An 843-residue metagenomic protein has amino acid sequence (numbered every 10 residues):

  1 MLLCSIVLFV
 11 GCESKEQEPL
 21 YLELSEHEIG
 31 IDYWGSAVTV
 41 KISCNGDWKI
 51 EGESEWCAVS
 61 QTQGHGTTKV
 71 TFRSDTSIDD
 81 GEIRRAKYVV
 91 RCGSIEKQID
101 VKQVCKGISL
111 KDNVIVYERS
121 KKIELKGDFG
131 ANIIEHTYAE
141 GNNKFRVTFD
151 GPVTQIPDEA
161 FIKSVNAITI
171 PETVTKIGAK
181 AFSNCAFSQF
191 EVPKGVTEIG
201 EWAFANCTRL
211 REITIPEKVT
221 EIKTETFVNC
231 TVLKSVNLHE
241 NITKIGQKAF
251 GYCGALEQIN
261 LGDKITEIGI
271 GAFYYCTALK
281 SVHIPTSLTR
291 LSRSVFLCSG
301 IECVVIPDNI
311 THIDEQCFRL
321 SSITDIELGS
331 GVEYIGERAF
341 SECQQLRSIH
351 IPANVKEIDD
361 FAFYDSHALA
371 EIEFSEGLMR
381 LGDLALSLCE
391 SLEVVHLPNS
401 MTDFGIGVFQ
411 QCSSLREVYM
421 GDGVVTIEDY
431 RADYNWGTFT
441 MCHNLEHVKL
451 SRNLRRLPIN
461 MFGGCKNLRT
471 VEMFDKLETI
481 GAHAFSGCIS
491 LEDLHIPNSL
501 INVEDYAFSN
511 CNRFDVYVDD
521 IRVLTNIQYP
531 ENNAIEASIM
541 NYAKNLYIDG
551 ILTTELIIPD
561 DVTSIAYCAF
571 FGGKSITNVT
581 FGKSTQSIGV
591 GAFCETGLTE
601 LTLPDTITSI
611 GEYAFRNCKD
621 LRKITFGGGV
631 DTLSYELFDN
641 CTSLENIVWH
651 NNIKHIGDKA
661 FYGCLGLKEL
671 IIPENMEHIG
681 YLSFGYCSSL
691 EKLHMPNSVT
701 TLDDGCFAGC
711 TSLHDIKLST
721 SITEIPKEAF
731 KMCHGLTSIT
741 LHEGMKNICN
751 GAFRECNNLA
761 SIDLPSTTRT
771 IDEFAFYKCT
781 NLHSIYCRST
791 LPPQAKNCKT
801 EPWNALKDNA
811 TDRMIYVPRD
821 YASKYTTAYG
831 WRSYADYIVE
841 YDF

Functional and structural regions predicted by a protein language model:
S5-G30, G93-L110: Bacterial Sec-dependent N-terminal signal peptides
L20, L24-I50, K106-G107, D112-K122: Solvent-exposed, low-complexity, repeat-rich "mucin-like" stalks and linkers
L22, S43-T71: Surface-exposed binding patches on compact interaction domains or structured appendages
D80-S94: A short beta-strand micro-motif common to beta-rich folds, especially ectodomain repeats
L110-I162: Negatively charged
N142-V153, S164-K176, C185-E198, T208-E221 (+26 more regions): Structural signature of tandem-repeat unit edges
D158-E159, G178-A181, G200-A203, K223-T226 (+23 more regions): Consensus positions within tandem repeat domains that build extended binding/scaffold surfaces
